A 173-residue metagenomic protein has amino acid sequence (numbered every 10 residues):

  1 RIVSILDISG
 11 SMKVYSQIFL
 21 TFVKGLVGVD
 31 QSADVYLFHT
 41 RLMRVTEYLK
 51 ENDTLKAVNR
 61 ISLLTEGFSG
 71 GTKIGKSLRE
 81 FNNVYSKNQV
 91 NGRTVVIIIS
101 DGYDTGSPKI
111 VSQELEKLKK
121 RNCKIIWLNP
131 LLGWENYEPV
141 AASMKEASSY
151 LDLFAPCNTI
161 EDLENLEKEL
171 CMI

Functional and structural regions predicted by a protein language model:
R1-L20: MIDAS-like acidic motif and immediate structural context at the N-terminus of von Willebrand factor A/I domains
S4, V35-L37, V96-I98, W127: Structural beta-sheet core signal
S11-M12, L42, Y103-S107, W134: Short acidic, S/G/P-rich loop/turn micro-motifs used as interaction or catalytic elements
V14-K73: Metal-dependent catalytic core segments for phosphate chemistry
F38-T40, D101, P130: Cofactor-binding loop segments of dinucleotide-utilizing enzymes, especially the Rossmann-like FAD- and NAD(P)+-binding
K56-T94, L132-P139: Von Willebrand factor
G75-K124, L166-I173: Exposed acidic/Ser/Thr-rich ligand/metal-binding surfaces
L115-I173: Von Willebrand factor type A / integrin I
